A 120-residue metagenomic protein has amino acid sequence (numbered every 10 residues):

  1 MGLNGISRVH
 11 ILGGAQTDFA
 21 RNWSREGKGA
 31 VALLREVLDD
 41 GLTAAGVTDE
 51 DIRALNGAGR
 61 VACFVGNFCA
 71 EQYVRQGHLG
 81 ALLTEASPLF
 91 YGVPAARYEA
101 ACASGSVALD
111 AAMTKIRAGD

Functional and structural regions predicted by a protein language model:
M1-A44, F68, S104-D120: Conserved beta-strand-centric core segments of catalytic alpha/beta enzyme folds
G5, C69-D120: Conserved catalytic cysteine-centered active-site region of acyl-thioester-dependent Claisen-condensing enzymes
S7, A58-R60, V93: A general structural motif
R8-L12, D51-N56, G80-A86: Short hydrophobic/aromatic-rich motifs at helix boundaries and adjacent loops
H10-L12, F64, A96: Hydrophobic/aromatic beta-strand patches that form the interior of the parallel beta-sheet core in alpha/beta enzyme
D39-V61: Phosphate/pyrophosphate-binding loops at sites that engage ATP/ADP/AMP, CoA/4′-phosphopantetheine, polyphosphate
R60-C69: N-terminal low-complexity or amphipathic/hydrophobic leaders
